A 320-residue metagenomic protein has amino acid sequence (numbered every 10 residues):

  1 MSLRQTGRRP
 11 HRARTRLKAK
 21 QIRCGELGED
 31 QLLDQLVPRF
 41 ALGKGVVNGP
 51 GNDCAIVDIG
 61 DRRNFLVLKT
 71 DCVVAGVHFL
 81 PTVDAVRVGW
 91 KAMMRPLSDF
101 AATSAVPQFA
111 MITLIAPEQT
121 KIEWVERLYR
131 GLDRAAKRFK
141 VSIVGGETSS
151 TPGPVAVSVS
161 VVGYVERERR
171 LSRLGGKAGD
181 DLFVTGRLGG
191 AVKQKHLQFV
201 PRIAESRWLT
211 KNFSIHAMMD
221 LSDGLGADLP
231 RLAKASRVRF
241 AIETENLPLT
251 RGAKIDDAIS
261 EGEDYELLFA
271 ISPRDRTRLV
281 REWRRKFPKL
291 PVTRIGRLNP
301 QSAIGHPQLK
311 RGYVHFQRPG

Functional and structural regions predicted by a protein language model:
L3-R4, R8, R14-D84, T103 (+4 more regions): Extreme N-terminal cap/leader segments of soluble proteins
N48, L80-R95, Q119-R130: Glycine-rich anion/phosphate-binding loops
L66, V73, V106-V192, R297: Glycine-rich anion-binding loops of enzyme active sites
A85-F109, R130-R138, A227-L232: Small-aliphatic-rich amphipathic alpha-helix that forms the alpha element of a beta-alpha
Q119, L197-D264: Active-site-proximal betaalpha loop/short-helix elements that scaffold phosphoryl/nucleotidyl transfer chemistry
I122-E123, R170, R274-R281: Short, conserved charged micro-motifs
V162-Y164, L268-S272: Short hydrophobic/aromatic beta-strand micro-patches that form the beta-sheet surface supporting nucleotide- or nucleic
R281-G320: Acidic, Ser/Thr/Pro-rich beta/coil linker or hinge segments at domain junctions
